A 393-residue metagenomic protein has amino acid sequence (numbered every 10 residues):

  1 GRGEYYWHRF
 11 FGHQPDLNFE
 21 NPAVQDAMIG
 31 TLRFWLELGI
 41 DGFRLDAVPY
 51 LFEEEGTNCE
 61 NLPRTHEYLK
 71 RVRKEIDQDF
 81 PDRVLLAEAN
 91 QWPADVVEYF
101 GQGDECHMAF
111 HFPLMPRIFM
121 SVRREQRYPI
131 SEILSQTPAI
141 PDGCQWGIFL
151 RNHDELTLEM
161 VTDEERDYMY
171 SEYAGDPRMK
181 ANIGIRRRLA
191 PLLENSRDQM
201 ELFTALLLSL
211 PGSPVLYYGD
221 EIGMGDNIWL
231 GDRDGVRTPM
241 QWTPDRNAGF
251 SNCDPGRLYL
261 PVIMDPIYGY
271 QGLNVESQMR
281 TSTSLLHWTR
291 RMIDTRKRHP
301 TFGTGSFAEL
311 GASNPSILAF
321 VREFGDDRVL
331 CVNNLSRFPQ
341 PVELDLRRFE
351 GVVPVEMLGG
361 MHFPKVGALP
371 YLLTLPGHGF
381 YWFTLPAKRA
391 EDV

Functional and structural regions predicted by a protein language model:
G1-V393: Active-site and adjacent substrate-binding regions of carbohydrate-active enzymes
